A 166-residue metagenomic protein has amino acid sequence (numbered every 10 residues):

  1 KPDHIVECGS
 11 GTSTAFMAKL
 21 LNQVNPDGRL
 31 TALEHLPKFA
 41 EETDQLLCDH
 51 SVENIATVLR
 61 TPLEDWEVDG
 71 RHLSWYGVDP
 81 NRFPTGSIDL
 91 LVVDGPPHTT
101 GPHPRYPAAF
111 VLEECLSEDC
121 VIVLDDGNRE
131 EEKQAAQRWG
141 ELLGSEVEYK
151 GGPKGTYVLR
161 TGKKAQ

Functional and structural regions predicted by a protein language model:
P2, S87-D89, D119: Local beta-strand N-terminus motif with an aromatic residue
P2-G11: Conserved class I S-adenosyl-L-methionine
T12-N25: Conserved SAM-binding loop of SAM-dependent methyltransferases across substrates and taxa, primarily the Class I
V24-N25, P84-T85, L112-E118: Short, conserved loop/helix-junction motifs that constitute active-site signature segments in enzyme catalytic cores
D27-E34: Conserved SAM-binding motif I beta-strand of class I
A40-E41: Short alpha-helix immediately C-terminal to the canonical SAM-binding loop
D44-G86: S-adenosyl-L-methionine
P96-Q166: C-terminal substrate-binding/active-site "lid" region of AdoMet-derived donor-dependent transferases
